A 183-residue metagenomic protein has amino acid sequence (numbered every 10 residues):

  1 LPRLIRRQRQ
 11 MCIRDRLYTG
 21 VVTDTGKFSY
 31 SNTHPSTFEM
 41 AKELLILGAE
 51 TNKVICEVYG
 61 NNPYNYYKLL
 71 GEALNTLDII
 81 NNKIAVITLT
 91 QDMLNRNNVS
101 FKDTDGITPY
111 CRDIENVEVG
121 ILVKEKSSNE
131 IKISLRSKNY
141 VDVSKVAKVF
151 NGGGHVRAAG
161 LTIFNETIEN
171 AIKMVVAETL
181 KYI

Functional and structural regions predicted by a protein language model:
L1-I13: Single conserved hydrophobic/aromatic residue that forms the stacking wall/gate of nucleotide- or nucleobase-binding
P2-R3, G20, G26: Flexible, active-site-adjacent loop/turn segments at secondary-structure boundaries
R14-T23, S36: Internal alpha/beta core interface subdomains
T25-I183: Hydrophobic helix-and-loop "lid/oligomerization" segment in the mid-to-C-terminal part of catalytic domains
